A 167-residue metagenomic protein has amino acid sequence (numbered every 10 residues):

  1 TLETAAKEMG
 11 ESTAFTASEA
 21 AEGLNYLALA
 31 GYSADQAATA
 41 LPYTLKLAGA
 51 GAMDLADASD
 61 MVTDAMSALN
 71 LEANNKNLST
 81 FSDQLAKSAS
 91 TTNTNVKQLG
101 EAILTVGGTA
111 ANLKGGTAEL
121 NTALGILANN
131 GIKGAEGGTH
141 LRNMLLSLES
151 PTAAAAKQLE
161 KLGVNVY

Functional and structural regions predicted by a protein language model:
T1-T80, K87-L99, A110-A118, N129-G138 (+2 more regions): A short, structural motif
L124-A128: Extracytoplasmic, non-cytosolic globular domains
L141: Conserved catalytic-loop aspartate of Hanks-type protein kinases
M144, L148: Short edge-strand/loop segments of extracellular domains
E160: Catalytic Tyr-x(3-8)-Lys segment
G163: Active-site substrate-binding loop specific to GH73 endo-beta-N-acetylglucosaminidase modules in bacterial autolysins
